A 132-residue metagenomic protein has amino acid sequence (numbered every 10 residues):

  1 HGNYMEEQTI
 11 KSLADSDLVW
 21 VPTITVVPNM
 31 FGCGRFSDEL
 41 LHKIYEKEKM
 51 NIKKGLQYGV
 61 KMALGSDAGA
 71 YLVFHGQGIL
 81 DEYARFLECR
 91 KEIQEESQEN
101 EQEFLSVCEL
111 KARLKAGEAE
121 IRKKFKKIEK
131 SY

Functional and structural regions predicted by a protein language model:
H1, V21-T23, A63-S66: Active-site neighborhood of phospho(di)ester-bond hydrolases with catalytic His/Asp-centered motifs
H1-E7, L41-E46: Active-site glycine- and acidic-residue-rich loops that bind and position anionic ligands or nucleotide-like cofactors
G2-Y4, T25-V27, G69-Y71: Active-site beta-loop-alpha junctions enriched in small/polar residues
Y4-V19, M50-Q57: Short amphipathic alpha-helices and their capping/turn segments at secondary-structure boundaries
A14-K43, Y83, I93: Active-site gating loops and adjacent loop-to-helix segments of metal-dependent hydrolytic enzymes
F36, Y45-Y132: His/Asp/Glu-enriched, well-ordered alpha-helical/loop segment that forms or immediately abuts the divalent-metal
